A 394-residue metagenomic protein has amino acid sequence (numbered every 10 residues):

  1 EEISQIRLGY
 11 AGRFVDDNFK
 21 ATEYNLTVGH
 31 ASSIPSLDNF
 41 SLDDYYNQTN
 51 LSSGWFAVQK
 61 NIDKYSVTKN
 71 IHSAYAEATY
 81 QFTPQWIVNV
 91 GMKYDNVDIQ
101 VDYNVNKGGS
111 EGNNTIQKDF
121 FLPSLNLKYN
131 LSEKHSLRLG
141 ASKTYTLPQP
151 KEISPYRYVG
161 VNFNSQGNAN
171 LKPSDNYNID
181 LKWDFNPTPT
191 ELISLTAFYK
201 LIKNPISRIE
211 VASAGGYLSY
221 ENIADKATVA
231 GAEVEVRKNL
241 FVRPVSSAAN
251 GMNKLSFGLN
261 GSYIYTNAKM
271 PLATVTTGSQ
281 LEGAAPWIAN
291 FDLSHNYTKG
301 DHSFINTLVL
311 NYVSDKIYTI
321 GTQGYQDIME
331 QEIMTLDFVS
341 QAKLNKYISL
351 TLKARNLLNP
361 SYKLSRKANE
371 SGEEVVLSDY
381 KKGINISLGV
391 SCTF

Functional and structural regions predicted by a protein language model:
E1-D102, N130, V236, P244 (+1 more regions): Face-selective signature of the C-terminal outer-membrane beta-barrel domain
E1-I6, A21, Q85, K134 (+5 more regions): Short loop/turn motifs that connect adjacent beta-strands in outer-membrane beta-barrel proteins
S4-Y10, V88-M92, P123, L137-L139 (+9 more regions): Transmembrane beta-strands of outer-membrane beta-barrel proteins
G12-N18, Y94-Q100, A141-L147, Y156 (+7 more regions): Transmembrane beta-strands of outer-membrane beta-barrel pores
F19-L26, Q100-G108, P150-Y156, F163-N164 (+6 more regions): Outer-membrane beta-barrel translocator domains and adjoining extracellular loop/strand segments of Gram-negative
D63-N70, Y145-I202, A212-R243, A284-W287 (+2 more regions): Outer-membrane beta-barrel signature, preferentially recognizing the C-terminal barrel domain of Gram-negative
A197-L201, L218-K316: Gram-negative outer-membrane beta-barrel transporters
G251, Y312-T319, Q341-F394: C-terminal beta-signal and adjacent terminal beta-strands/loops of Gram-negative outer-membrane beta-barrel proteins
